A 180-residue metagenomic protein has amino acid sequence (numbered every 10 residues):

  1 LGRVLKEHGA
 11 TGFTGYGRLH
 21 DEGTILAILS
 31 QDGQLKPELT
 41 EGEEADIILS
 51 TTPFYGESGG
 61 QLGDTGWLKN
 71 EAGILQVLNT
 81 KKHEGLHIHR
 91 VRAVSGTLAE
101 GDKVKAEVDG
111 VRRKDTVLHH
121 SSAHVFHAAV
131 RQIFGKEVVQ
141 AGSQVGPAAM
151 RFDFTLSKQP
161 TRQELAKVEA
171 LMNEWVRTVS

Functional and structural regions predicted by a protein language model:
L1-S180: A glycine- and charged-residue-rich anion-binding loop/surface
